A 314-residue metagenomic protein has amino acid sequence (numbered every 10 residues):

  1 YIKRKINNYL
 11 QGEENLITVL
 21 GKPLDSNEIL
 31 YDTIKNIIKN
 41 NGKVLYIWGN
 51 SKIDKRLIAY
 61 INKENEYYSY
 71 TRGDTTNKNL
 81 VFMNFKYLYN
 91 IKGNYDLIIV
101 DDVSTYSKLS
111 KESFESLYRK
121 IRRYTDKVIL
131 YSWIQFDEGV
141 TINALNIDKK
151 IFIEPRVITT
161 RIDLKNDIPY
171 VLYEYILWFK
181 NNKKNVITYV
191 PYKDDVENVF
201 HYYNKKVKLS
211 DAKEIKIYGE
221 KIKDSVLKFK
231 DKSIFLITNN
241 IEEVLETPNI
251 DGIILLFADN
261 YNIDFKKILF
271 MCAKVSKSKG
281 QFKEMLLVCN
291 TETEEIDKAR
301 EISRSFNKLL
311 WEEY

Functional and structural regions predicted by a protein language model:
Y1-G42, W48-K52, D167-L172: Glycine-rich P-loop/Walker A and Walker A-like loops and their local beta1-loop-alpha1 context in P-loop NTPases
E14-N15, D137-F179: Interdomain hinge/linker at the junction between the two RecA-like core domains of SF2 helicases
K22-P23, G42-D54, W178-Y203: Conserved strand-helix element at the start of the C-terminal RecA-like helicase core
D54-E64, D194-K213: Conserved helicase motor "Helicase C" RecA-like lobe of SF1/SF2 P-loop NTPases
D74-N90, K228-V244: Conserved two-lobed SF2 helicase motor
I98-S110, D231-I234, T238-Q281, N290-T291: Conserved RecA-like helicase motor core of SF1/SF2 enzymes
V100-V157: Post-DEXD/H (motif II) to motif III coupling segment of the RecA-like Helicase ATP-binding lobe
R122-E138, C272-S303: Conserved segment of the helicase C-terminal RecA-like domain
